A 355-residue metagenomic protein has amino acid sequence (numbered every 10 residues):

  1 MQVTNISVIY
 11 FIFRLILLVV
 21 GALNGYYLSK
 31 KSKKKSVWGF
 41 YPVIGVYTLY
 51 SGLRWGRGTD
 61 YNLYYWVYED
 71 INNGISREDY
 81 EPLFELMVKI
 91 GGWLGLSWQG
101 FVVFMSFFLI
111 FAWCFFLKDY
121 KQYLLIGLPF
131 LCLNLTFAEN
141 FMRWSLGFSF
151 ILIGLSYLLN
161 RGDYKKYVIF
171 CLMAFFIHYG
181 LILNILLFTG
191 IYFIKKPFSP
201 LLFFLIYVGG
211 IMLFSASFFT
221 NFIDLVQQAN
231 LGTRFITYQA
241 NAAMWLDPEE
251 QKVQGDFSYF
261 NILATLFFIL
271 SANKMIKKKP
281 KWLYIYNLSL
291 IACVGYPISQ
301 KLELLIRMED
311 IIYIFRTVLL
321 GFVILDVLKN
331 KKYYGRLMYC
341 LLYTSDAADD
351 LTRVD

Functional and structural regions predicted by a protein language model:
K34-K35, C114-C132: Transmembrane-helix signature of polytopic, membrane-embedded enzymes that assemble or transfer cell-envelope glycans
S36-Y41, K278-S289, Y333-Y339: Membrane-interfacial loop-to-transmembrane alpha-helix junctions, especially the N-terminal start
R57, N62-W66, E81, E85 (+1 more regions): Alpha-helical transmembrane segments and terminal signal-anchor/GPI-anchor hydrophobic tails, characterized by long
N62-L96: Short hydrophobic/aromatic helix or loop-helix immediately within or flanking a transmembrane segment in polytopic
L124-L152, A174, G180: Membrane-embedded helix bundles of polyisoprenyl
N134-T136, K166-G190, C293, P297: Membrane-interface alpha helices of multi-pass inner-membrane proteins
I151-K165: Membrane-interface transmembrane helices that cradle and orient dolichyl/undecaprenyl
Y343-T352: Conserved small/polar residues in nucleotide/adenosyl-binding loops
